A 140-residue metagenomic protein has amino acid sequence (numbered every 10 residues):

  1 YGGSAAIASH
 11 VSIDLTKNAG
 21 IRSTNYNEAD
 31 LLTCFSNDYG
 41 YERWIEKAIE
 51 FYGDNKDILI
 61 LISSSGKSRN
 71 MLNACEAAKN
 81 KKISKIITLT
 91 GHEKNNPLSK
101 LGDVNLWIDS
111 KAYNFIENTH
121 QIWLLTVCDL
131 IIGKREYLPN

Functional and structural regions predicted by a protein language model:
G3-P139: Glycine-rich phosphate-binding loops that contact phosphosugars or nucleotide phosphates
